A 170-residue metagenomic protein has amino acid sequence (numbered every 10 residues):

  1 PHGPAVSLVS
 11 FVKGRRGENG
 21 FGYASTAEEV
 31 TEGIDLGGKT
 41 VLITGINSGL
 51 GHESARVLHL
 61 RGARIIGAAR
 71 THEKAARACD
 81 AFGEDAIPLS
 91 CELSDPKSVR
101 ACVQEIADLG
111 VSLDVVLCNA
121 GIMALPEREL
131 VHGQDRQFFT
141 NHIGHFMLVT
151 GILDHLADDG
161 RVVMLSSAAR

Functional and structural regions predicted by a protein language model:
P1-L42: Non-catalytic terminal and boundary segments that flank Rossmann-like NAD(P)-dependent oxidoreductase
T40, N47-S48: Conserved glycine-rich cofactor-binding loop
T44, L113-G121, M164-S167: Rossmann-fold scaffold of SDR-type NAD(P)-dependent oxidoreductases
R61-R77: Conserved glycine-rich Rossmann-like NAD(P)H-binding loop of the short-chain dehydrogenase/reductase
H72, L89-Q104: The beta1-alpha1 cofactor-binding region of Rossmann-like NAD(H)/NADP(H)-dependent oxidoreductases
E84, E105-C118, A124-E129: A glycine-rich helix->loop->beta "capping" turn within Rossmann-like NAD(P)(H)-dependent oxidoreductase domains
L125-T140: Short alpha-helical oligomerization interface
T140-V162, R170: Amphipathic alpha-helical dimer-interface segment in Rossmann-like NAD(P)H-dependent oxidoreductases
